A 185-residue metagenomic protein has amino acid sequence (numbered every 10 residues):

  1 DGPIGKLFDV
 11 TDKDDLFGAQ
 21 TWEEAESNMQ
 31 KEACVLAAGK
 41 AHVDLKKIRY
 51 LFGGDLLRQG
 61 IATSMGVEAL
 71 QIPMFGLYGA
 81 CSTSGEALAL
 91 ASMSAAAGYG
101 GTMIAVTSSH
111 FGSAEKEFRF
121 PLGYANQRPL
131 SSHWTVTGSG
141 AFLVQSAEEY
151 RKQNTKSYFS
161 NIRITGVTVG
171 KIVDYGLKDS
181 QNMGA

Functional and structural regions predicted by a protein language model:
D1-E23, P121-A185: Condensing-enzyme catalytic core mediating Claisen C-C bond formation in acyl metabolism
D1-F52, L56-A62, A69, I172-D174 (+1 more regions): Conserved active-site "lid/cap" helical segment
P3-L7, T63-P73, A95-A97, F118-Q127: A glycine- and small-aliphatic-rich helix-loop capping segment at beta-alpha/alpha-beta transitions that lines
A25-E26, P73-G85, S132-W134: Active-site nucleophile and cofactor-binding loops and adjacent substrate-binding regions of central metabolic enzymes
V43-D44, G66-A69, T83, A95-Y99 (+4 more regions): Solvent-exposed alpha-helices and their adjacent loops that cap or buttress functional pockets in soluble metabolic
G53-G54, M103-S109: Short beta-strand segments
R58-T63, S84, G112-E115: Short active-site-adjacent helix-start/loop capping segments
Y78-A105, V144: Active-site-proximal alpha-helical scaffold in enzymes
